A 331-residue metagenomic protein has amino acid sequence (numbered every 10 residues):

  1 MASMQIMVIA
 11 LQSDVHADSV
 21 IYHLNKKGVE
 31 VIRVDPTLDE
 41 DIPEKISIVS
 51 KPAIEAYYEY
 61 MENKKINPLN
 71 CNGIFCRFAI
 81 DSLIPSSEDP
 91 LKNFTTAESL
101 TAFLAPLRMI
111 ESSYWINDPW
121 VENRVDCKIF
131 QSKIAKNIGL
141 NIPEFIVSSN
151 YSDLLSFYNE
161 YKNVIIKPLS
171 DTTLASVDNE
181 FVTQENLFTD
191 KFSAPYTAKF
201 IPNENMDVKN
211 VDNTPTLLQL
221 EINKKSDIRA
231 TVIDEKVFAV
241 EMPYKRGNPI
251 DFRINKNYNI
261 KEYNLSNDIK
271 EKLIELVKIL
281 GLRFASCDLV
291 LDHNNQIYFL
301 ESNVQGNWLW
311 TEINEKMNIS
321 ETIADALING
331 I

Functional and structural regions predicted by a protein language model:
A2-M7: Extreme N-terminal starter segment of soluble prokaryotic enzymes
V8-I9, I233: Short hydrophobic segments within beta-strands
L11-H23, P36-E144: Conserved N-proximal alpha/beta basic substrate-recognition cap immediately N-terminal to, or forming the N-lobe
L24, N159-Y263, N267: Phosphate-binding site of ATP-dependent enzymes
K27-I32: A generic structural motif
S50-P52, M61-E62, V232-K236, D292-N295: Short acidic-glycine loop/turn motifs at beta-strand connectors
I138-K162: Rossmann-like NAD(P)H-binding beta-loop-alpha module
N259-E271, K278-L282, L291-I331: C-terminal active-site "lid" helix and adjoining low-complexity regulatory extension at the edge of ATP-using catalytic
